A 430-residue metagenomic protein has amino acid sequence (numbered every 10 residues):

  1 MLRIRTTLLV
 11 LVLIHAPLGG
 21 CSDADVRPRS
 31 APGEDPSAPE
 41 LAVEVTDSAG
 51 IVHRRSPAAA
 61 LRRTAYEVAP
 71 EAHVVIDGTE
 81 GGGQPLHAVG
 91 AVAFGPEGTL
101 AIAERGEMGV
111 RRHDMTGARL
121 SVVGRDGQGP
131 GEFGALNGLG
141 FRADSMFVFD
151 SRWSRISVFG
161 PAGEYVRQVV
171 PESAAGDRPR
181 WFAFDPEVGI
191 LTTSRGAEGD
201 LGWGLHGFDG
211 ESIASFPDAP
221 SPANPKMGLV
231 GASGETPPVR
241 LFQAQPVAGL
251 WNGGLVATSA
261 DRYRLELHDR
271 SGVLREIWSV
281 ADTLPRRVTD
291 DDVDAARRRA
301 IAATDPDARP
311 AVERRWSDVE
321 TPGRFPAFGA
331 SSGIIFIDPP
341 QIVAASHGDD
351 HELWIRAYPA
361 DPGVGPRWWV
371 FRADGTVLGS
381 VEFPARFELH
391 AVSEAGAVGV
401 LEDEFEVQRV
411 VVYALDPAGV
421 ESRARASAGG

Functional and structural regions predicted by a protein language model:
M1-I4: N-terminal secretory signal peptides that target proteins for export/translocation
T7-G19: Bacterial N-terminal signal peptides
C21-G430: Eukaryotic scaffold repeat domains enriched in small/polar residues
